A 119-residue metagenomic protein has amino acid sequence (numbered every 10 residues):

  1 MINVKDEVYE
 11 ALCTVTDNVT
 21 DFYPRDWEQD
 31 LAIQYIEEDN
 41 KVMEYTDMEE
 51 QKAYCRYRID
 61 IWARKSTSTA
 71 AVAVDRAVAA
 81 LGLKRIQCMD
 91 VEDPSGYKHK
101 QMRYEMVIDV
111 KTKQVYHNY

Functional and structural regions predicted by a protein language model:
M1-E7, E38-K52, C88-Y119: Short, charged interaction patches at domain edges and termini
M1-Y45, S66: Small/polar-rich, solvent-exposed N-terminal microdomains that initiate assembly or binding
D17-D21, G82-M89: Short secondary-structure junctions
Q29-L31, A53-Y57, K98-K100: A generic structural signal for short beta-strands and their flanking turns/coil linkers
A32-Y35, D75, G82, K98-M102: Short amphipathic alpha-helical patches
A53, R58-K84: Mid-chain, well-packed structural core segment of small domains
